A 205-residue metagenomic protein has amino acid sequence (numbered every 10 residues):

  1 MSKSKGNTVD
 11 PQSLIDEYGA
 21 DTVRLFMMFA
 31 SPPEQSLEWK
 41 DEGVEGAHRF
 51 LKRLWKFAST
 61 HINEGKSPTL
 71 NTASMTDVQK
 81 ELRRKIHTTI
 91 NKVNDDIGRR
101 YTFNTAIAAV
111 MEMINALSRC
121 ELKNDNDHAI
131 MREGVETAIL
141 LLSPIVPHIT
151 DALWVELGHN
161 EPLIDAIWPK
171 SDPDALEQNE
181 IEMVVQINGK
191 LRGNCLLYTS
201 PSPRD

Functional and structural regions predicted by a protein language model:
M1-A129: Long, charged, mostly alpha-helical binding arms that flank functional sites
D10, S143-V146, S202: Hydrophobic alpha-helix-in-membranes signature
F29, I187, P203: Residues immediately flanking
K66-K92, A108, E112-L196: Acidic, turn-prone loop/beta-hairpin segments
Y198-D205: Conserved small/polar residues in nucleotide/adenosyl-binding loops
